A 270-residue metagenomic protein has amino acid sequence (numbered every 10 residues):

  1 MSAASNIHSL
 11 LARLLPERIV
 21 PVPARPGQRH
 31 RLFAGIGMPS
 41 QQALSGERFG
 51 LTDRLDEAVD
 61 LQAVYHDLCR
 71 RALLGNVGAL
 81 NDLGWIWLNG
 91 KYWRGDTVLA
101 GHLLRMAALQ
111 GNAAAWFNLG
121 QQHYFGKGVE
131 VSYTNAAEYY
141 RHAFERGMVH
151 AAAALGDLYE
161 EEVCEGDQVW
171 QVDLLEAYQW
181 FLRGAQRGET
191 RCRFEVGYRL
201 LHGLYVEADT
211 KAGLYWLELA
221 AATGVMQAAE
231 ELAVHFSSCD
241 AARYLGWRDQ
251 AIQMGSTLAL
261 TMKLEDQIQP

Functional and structural regions predicted by a protein language model:
M1-G50, E57-D60: Long, contiguous interaction/recruitment modules in multidomain scaffold/adaptor proteins
A43-Y92: Alpha-helical segment of the N-proximal tetratricopeptide repeat
G50-D53, D82-N89, N118-F125, A154-E165 (+3 more regions): Hydrophobic face of amphipathic alpha-helices that form TPR/SEL1-like repeat modules and related alpha-solenoid
E57-H66, R94-L103, E130-Y139, E165-W180 (+2 more regions): Structural signature of tandem alpha-helical TPR/SEL1-like repeats, specifically the intra-repeat loop/turn
C69-R71, R105-A107, H142-A143, L182-G184 (+2 more regions): Canonical positions in the second alpha-helix
L74-N76, N89-K91, L109-N112, F125-K127 (+11 more regions): Short helix-capping/linker turns of helical repeat alpha-solenoids
V234-P270: Terminal, low-structured helical/coil segments at or just beyond the last alpha-helical repeat
